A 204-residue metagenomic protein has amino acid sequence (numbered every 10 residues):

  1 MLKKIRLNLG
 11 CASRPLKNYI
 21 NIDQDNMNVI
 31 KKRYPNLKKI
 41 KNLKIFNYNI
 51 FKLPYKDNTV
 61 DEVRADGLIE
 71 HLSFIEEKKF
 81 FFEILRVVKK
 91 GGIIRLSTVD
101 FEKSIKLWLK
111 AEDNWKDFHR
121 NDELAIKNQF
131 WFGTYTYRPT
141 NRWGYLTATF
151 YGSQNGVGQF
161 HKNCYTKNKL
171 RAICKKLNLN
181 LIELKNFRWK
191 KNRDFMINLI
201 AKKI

Functional and structural regions predicted by a protein language model:
L2-C11, K167, E183-N186: SAM-dependent nucleic-acid methyltransferase catalytic core
K4-K106, L199-K203: Conserved SAM-binding loop
E76-K79, E83, V87-K89, I93-I204: S-adenosyl-L-methionine-dependent methyltransferase catalytic module, highlighting the catalytic core
